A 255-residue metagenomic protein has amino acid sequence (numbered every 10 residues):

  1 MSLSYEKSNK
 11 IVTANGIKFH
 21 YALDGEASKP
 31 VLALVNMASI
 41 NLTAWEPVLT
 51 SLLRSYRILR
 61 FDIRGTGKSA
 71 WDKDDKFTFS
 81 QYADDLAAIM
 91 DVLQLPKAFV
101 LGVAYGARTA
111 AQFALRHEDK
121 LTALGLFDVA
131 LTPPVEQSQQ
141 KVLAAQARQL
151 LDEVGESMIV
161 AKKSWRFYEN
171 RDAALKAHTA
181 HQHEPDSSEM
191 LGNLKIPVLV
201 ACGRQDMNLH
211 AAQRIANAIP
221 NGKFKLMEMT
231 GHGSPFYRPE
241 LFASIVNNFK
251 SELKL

Functional and structural regions predicted by a protein language model:
T13-K68: Conserved HGGG/HGGXW glycine-rich cap/lid loop of the alpha/beta-hydrolase fold
A38, A98, G102-A107: Conserved alpha/beta-hydrolase "nucleophile elbow" surrounding the catalytic nucleophile
R60-L101, S244: Active-site loop/oxyanion-hole signature of alpha/beta-hydrolase fold enzymes
R108-R116, L121-D152: Flexible "cap/lid" loop of the alpha/beta hydrolase fold
A161-M190: Hydrophobic, aromatic-rich cap/lid helix
L194, V200-C202: Short beta-strand/loop motif that positions the catalytic acidic residue of the alpha/beta-hydrolase fold
M207-Q213: Conserved alpha/beta-hydrolase "acid-adjacent" motif
G222-K223, M227-L255: Catalytic active-site module of serine/aspartate enzymes centered on a nucleophile-bearing elbow/loop
